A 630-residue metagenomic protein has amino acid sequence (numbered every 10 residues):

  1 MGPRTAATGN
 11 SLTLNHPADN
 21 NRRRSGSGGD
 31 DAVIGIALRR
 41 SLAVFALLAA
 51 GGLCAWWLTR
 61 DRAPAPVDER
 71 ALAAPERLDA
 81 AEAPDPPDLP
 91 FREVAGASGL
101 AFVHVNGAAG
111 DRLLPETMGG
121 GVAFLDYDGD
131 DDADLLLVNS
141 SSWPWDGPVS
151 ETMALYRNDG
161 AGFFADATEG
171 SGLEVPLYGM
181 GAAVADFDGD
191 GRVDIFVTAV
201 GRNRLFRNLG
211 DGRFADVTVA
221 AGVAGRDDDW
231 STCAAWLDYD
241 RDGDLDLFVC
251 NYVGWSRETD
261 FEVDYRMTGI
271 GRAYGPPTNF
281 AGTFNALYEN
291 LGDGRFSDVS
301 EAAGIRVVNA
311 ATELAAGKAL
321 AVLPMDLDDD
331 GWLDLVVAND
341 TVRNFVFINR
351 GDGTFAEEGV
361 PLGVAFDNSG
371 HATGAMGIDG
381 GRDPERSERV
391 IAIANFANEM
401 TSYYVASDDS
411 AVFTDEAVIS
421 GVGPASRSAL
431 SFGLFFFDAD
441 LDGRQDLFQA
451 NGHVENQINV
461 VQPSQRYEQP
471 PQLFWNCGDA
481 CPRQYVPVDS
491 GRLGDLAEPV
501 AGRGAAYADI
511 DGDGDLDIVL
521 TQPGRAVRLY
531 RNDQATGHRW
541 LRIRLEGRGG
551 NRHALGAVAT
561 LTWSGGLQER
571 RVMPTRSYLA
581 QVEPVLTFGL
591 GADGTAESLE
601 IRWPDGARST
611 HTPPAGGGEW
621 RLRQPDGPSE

Functional and structural regions predicted by a protein language model:
G26-V44, A49-A50, C54-R62, P87-P90 (+5 more regions): Gly/Ser/Thr/Pro-enriched helix-cap/hinge segments flanking short amphipathic alpha-helices
T59-E82: Ser/Thr/Pro/Gly-rich low-complexity linker/stalk segments immediately outside membranes or between
P66-R70, V138-S150, N251-F280, Q449-R466: Short, conserved, GDST-rich strand-edge loop motifs in beta-rich repeat architectures
P84-R92, D146-A167, R202-V217, D260-G269 (+6 more regions): Beta-propeller blade repeat segments, especially FG-GAP/WD-type strand-to-loop junctions in 6- to 7-bladed propeller
F91, D132-N139, D190-A199, L247-N251 (+6 more regions): Hydrophobic beta-strand segments that make up the repeating blades of beta-propeller and related beta-repeat
L100-G121, V149, S171-A183, G222-A235 (+8 more regions): Repeat-based blade/solenoid architectures
G119-G129, R157, Y178-V193, L205-R207 (+11 more regions): Beta-propeller blade termini
A167-F187, T198-Y239, V249-T278, G282-F284 (+1 more regions): Asp-box/WD-like beta-propeller blade repeats and closely related beta-sheet repeat scaffolds
